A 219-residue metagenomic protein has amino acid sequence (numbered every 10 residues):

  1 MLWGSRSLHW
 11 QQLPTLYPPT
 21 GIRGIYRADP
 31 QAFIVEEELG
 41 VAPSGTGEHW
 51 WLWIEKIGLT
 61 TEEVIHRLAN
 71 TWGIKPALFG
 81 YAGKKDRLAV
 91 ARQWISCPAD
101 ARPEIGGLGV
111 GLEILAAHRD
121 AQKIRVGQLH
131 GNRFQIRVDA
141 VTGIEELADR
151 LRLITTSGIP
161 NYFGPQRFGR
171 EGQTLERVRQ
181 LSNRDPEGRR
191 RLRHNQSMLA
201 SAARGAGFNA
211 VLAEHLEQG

Functional and structural regions predicted by a protein language model:
M1-H49, I57, E62, T71-G219: Extended, charged/glycine-rich binding lobes that contact polyanionic ligands
I65: Generic structural marker for isolated residues within well-ordered, non-membrane alpha-helices of soluble domains
